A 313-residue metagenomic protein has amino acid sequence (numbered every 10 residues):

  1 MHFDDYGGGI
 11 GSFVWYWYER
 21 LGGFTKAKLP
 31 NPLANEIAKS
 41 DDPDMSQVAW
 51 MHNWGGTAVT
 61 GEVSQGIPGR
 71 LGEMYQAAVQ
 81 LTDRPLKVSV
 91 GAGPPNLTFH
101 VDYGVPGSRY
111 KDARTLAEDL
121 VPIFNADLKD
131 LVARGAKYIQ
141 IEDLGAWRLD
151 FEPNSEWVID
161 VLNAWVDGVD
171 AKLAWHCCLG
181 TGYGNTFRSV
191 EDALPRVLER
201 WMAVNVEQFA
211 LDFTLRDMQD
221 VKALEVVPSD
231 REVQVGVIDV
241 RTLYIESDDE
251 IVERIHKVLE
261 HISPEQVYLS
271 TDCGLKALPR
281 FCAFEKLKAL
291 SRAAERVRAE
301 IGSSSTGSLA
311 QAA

Functional and structural regions predicted by a protein language model:
M1-A313: Domain-level signal for soluble alpha/beta catalytic cores
